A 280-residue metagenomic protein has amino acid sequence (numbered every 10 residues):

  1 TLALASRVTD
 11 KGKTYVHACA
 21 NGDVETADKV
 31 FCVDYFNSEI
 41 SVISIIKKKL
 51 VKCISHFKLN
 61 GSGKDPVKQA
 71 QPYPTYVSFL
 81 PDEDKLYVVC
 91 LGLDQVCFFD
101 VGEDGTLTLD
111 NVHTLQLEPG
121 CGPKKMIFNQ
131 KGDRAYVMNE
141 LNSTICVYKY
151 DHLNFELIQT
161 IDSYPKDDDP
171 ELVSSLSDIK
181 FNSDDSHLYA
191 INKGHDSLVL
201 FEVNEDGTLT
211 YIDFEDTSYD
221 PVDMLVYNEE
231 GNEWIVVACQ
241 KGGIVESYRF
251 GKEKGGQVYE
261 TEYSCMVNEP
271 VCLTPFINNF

Functional and structural regions predicted by a protein language model:
T1-L4, K47-S55, D104-N111, H152-T160 (+2 more regions): Beta-strand initiation motifs
T9-K29, L59-E83, L117-G132, Y164-D185 (+2 more regions): Beta-rich, blade/repeat-based domains predominating in secreted/periplasmic proteins but also intracellular
K29-D34, E39-V101: Intrinsically disordered, low-complexity linker/loop segments enriched in Gly/Pro and charged/polar residues
C32-Y35, L80, V88-L91, V137-E140 (+2 more regions): Conserved beta-strand positions in repeat-built beta-propeller and related beta-rich domains
N37-S41, D94-V96, S143-I145, D196-L198 (+1 more regions): Structural signal for beta-propeller blades
V42-S44, F98-D100, V147-K149, L200-E202 (+1 more regions): Conserved blade-register residue in beta-propeller folds
L86-S143: Loop-centered beta-sheet repeat module
V199-Y248: C-terminal hydrophobic structural anchor segments that stabilize assembly/packing rather than catalytic chemistry
